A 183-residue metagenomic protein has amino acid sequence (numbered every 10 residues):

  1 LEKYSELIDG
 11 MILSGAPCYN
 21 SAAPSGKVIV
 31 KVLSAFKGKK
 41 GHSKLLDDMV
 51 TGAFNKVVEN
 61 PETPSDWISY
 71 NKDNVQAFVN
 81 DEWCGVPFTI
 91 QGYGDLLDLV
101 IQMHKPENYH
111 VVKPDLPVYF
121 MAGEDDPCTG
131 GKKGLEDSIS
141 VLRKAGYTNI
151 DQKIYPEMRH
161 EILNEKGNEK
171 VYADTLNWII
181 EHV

Functional and structural regions predicted by a protein language model:
L1-W83: Alpha/beta-hydrolase-fold enzymes
S14-G15, M103, T175-I179: Non-catalytic cap/lid and distal C-terminal segments of serine-dependent acyl enzymes
F88-H110: Active-site nucleophile elbow and catalytic-triad environment of alpha/beta-hydrolase enzymes
V112-V118, A145-T148: Short, proline-enriched alpha-helix->beta-strand connector loops that line the catalytic pocket of alpha/beta-hydrolase
F120-A122: Short beta-strand/loop motif that positions the catalytic acidic residue of the alpha/beta-hydrolase fold
E124-P127, M158-R159: Acidic beta-to-alpha connecting loop that harbors the catalytic carboxylate
P127-D137: Conserved alpha/beta-hydrolase "acid-adjacent" motif
R143-V183: Catalytic active-site module of serine/aspartate enzymes centered on a nucleophile-bearing elbow/loop
